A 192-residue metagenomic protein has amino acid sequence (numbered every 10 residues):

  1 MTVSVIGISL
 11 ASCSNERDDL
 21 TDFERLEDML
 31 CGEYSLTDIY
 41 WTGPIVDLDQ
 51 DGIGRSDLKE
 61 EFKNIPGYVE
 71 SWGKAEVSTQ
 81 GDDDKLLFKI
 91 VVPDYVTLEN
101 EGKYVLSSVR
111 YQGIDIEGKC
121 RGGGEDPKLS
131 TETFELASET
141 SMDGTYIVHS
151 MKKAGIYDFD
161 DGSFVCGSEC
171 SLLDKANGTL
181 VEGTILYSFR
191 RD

Functional and structural regions predicted by a protein language model:
M1-G7: Sec-dependent N-terminal signal peptides
T2, F23-R25, G178: Residues embedded in well-ordered secondary-structure elements
G7-D38, S188-D192: Bacterial Sec-dependent N-terminal signal peptides
R17, C170-L172: Short, well-ordered turn and helix-capping elements at secondary-structure junctions
I39-I45: Short, solvent-exposed beta-strand-terminating loops
D47-F62: Acidic, glycine-anchored loop motifs typical of Ca2+
Y68-S168, K175, T179, T184-R191: Contiguous, well-ordered beta-strand patches that form the walls/edges of small beta-barrel/beta-sandwich domains
